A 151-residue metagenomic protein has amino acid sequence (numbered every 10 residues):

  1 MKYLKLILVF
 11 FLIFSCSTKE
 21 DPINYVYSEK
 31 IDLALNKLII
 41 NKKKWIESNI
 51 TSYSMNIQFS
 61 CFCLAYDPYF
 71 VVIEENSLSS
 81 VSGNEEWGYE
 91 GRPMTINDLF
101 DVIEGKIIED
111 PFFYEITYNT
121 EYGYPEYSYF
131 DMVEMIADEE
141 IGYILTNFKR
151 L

Functional and structural regions predicted by a protein language model:
M1-S15: Sec-dependent bacterial lipoprotein signal peptides
S15-A34: Bacterial Sec-dependent N-terminal signal peptides
A34-L38, K43-N49: Extended, compositionally biased repeat/scaffold regions that form elongated interaction surfaces
E47-F59: A short, Trp-centered hydrophobic/proline-enriched beta-strand micro-motif
C61-C63: Short glycine/acidic-enriched loop and turn motifs that connect beta-strands
D67-Y114: Mature extracytoplasmic domains of secretory-pathway proteins
D110-F113, I141-F148: Exposed, interaction-prone regions of secreted/extracellular proteins
P125-I144: Short, exposed beta-strand-loop hairpins at the edges of beta-sheets in extracellular/periplasmic proteins
